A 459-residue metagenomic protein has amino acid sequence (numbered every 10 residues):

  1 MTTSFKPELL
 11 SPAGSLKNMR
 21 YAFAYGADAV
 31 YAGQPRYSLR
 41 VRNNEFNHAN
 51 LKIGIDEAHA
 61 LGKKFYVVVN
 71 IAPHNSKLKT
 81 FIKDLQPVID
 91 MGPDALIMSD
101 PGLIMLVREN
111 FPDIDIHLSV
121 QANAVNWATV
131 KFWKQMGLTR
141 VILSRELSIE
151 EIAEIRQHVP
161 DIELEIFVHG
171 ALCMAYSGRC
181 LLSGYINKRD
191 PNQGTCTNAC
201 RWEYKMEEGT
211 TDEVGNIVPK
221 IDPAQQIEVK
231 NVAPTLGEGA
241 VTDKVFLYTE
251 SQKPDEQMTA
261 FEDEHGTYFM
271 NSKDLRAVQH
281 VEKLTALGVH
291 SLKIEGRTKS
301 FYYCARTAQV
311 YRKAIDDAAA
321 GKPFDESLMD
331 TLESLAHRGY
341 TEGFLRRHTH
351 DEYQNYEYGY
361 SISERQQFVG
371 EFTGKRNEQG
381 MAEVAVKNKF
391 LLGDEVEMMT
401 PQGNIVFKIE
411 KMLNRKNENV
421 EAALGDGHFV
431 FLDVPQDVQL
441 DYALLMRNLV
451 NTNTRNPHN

Functional and structural regions predicted by a protein language model:
T2-A124, I142-L143, E150-S291, T298-T373 (+2 more regions): Active-site pocket-lining/capping segments in soluble small-molecule metabolic enzymes
N126-A128: Conserved nucleotide-cofactor-binding alpha/beta core module
G137-L138: As written
R376-G380: Ser/Thr- and Asn-enriched, surface-exposed coil loops between beta-strands
